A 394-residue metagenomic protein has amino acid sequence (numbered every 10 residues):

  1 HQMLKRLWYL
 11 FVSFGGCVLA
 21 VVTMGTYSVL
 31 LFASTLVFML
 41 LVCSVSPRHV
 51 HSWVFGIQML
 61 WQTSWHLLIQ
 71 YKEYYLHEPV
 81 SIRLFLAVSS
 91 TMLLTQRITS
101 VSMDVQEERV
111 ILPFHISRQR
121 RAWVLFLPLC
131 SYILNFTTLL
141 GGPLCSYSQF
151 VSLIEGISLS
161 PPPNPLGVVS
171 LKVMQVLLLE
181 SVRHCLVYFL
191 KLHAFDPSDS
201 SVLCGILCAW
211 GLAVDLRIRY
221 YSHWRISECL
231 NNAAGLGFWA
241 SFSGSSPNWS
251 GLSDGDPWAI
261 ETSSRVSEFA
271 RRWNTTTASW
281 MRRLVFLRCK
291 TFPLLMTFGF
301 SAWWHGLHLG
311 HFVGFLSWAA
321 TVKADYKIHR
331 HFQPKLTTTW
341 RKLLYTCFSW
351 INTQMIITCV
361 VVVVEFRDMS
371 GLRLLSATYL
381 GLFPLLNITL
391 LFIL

Functional and structural regions predicted by a protein language model:
H1-L394: Non-catalytic, membrane-anchoring transmembrane segments at the edges
